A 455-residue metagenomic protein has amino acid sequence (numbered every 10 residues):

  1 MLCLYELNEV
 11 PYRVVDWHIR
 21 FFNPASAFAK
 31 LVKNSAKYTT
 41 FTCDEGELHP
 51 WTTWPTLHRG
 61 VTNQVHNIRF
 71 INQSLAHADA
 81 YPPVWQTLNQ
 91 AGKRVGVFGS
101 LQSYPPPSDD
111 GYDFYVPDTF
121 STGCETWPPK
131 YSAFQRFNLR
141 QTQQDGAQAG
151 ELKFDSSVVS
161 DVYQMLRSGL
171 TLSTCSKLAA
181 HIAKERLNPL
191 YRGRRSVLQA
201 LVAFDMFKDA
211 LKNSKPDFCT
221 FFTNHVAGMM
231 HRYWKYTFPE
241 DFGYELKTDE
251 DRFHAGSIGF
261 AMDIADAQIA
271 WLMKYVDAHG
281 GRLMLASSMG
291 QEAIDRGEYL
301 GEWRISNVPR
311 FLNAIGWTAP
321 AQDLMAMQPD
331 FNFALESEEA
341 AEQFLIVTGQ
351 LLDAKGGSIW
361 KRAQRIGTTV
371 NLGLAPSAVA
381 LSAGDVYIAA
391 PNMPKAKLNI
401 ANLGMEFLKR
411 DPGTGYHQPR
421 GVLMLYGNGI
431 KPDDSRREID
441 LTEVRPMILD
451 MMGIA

Functional and structural regions predicted by a protein language model:
M1-N8: Short, hydrophobic/glycine-enriched beta-strand segments
L4, F260-G301, I448: Metal-dependent active-site segment of extracytoplasmic phospho-/sulfohydrolases and closely related
E6, T40, R94-S100, F218-F222 (+1 more regions): A structural signal for short, well-ordered beta-strand segments and their strand-loop junctions that often border
N8-Y12, G46-L48, T62-Q64, V95 (+9 more regions): Short, solvent-exposed loop/turn segments at secondary-structure junctions
V15-T53, V61, R94-F98: Short, structured active-site-proximal loop/turn typified by the sulfatase FGly-forming signature C/S-X-P-X-R
R59-E245: His/Asp/Glu-rich, glycine-adjacent segments that coordinate divalent cations and/or stabilize oxyanion chemistry on
F70-A76, Y81-P82, Q86, A91 (+4 more regions): Membrane-interface soluble catalytic domains
K235-G256, A389-A401: A solvent-exposed, charged loop/short amphipathic helix patch at secondary-structure junctions
